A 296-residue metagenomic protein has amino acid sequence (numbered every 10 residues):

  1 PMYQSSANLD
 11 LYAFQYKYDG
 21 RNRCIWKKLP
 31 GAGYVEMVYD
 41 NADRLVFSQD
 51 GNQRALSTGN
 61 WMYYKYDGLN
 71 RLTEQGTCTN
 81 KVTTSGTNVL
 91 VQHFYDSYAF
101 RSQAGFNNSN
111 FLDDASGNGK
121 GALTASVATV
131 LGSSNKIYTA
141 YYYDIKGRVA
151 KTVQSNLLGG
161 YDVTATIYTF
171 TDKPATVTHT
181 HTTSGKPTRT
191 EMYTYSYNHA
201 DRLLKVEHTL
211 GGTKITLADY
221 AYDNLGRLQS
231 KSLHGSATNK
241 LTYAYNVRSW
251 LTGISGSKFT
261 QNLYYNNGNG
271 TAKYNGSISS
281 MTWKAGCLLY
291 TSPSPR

Functional and structural regions predicted by a protein language model:
P1-S6, G20, W26-A32, F47-Q53 (+11 more regions): Beta-turn initiation residues at beta-strand->coil junctions
D10-Y12, G31-G33, T58-N60, N135-I137 (+5 more regions): Short, small/polar residue-rich loop motifs at catalytic or cofactor-binding pockets
D19, D40, D67, D144 (+5 more regions): Short, acidic, Ser/Thr-enriched surface-loop or helix-capping motifs
N60-N80: Hydrophobic or amphipathic alpha-helical targeting/insertion segments
N88-S155, K258-L289: Short, ordered secondary-structure scaffold segments
H208, Y220, N224-L233, T238-T260 (+2 more regions): Extracellular/periplasmic, surface-exposed regions of secreted and cell-surface proteins
Y290-P295: Conserved small/polar residues in nucleotide/adenosyl-binding loops
